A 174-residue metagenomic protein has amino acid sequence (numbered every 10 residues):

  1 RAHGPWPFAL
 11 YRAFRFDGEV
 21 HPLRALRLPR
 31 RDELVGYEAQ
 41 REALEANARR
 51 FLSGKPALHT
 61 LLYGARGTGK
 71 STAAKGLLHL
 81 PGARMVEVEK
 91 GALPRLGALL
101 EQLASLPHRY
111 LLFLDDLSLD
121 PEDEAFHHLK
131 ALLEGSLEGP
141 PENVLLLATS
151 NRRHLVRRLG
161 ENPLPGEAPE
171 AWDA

Functional and structural regions predicted by a protein language model:
R1-P22: Interdomain "pre-motor" coupling segment immediately N-terminal to P-loop NTPase/helicase cores
P22-A43: Dynamic helix-loop-helix/coil hinge segments at AAA+ ATPase domain boundaries and subdomain interfaces
L23-A25, R49-A57: Phosphate-binding P-loop
L34, H79-Y110, D116-E122: AAA+/P-loop NTPase substrate/partner-engagement loops
A39-S53: Pre-Walker A adenine-sensing motif
G54-G76: Walker A/P-loop nucleotide-binding motif
L58-T60, H108-L114, V144-L146: Generic beta-sheet signal
E101-S105, P121-W172: Conserved catalytic/switch belt of AAA+ P-loop NTPases
